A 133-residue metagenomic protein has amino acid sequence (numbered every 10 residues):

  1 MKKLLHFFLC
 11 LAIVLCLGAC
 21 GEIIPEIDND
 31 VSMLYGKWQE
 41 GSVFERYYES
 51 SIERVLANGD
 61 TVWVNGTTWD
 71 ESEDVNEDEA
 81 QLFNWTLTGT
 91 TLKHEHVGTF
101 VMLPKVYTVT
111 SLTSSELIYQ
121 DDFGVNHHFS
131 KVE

Functional and structural regions predicted by a protein language model:
K3-C10: Sec-dependent signal peptide recognition, specifically the positively charged N-region followed immediately by
L15-A19: C-terminal motif of bacterial Sec signal peptides marking the signal peptidase cleavage site
C20-E22, L117: Terminal processing/anchoring signals of secreted or surface-associated proteins and related intramolecular
I23-Q39: N-terminal helix-cap/turn-to-beta initiation motif at the start of protein domains
S32-K37, T88-K93, L112-I118: Short, hydrophobic/aromatic-rich segments at coil-to-beta transitions
S42-L103: N-terminal glycine/threonine-rich, aromatic-flanked beta-hairpin/loop signature
F83-W85, G89, I118-E133: Edge beta-strand at a domain terminus
M102, V106-S111: A structural signal for short, hydrophobic beta-strand segments that form beta-sheets in beta-rich/all-beta domains
